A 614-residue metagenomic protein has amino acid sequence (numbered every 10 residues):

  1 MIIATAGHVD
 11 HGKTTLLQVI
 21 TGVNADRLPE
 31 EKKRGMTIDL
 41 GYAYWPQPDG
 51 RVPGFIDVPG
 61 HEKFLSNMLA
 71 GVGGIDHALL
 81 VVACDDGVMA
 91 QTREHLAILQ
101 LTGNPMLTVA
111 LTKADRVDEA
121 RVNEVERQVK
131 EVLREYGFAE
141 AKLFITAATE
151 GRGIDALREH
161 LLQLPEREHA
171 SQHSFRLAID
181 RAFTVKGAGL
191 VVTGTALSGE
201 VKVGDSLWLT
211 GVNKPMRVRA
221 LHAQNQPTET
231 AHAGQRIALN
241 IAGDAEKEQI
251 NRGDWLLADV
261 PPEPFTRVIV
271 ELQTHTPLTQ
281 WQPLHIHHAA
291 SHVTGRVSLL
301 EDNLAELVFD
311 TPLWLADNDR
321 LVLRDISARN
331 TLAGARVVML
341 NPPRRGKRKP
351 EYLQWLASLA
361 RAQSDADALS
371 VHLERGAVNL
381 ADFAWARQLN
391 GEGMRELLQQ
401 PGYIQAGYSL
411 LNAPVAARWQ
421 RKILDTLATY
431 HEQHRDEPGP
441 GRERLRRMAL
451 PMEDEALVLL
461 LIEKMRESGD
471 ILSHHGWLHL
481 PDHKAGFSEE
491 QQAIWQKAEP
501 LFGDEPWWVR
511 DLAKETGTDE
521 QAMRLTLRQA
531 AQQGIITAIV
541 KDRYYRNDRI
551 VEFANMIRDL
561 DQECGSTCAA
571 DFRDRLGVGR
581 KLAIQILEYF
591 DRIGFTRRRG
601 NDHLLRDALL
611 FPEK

Functional and structural regions predicted by a protein language model:
M1-V58, D205: Conserved G1/Walker A P-loop phosphate-binding module
I3-G7, H11-V19, K63-L69, G87-A90 (+1 more regions): P-loop/Walker A NTP-binding module and the surrounding RecA-like catalytic core of P-loop NTPases
T5, M106, V117-R121, Q128-E131 (+3 more regions): C-terminal effector modules of nucleic-acid-centric enzymes and ribosome-associated factors
A6-H8, E30, G35-M36, Y44-Q47 (+11 more regions): Replace "in large, NTP-powered and nucleic-acid-processing enzymes" with "in large, NTP-powered factors and other
D10, L16, G35, D57 (+13 more regions): Residue-level signature of catalytic and energy-coupling elements of molecular machines, predominantly ATP/GTP-dependent
V52, V58-K63, V72-L96, Q100-E124: Conserved Switch II/interswitch segment of TRAFAC-class P-loop GTPases
H61-E62, D85-M89, N104, K113-D118 (+7 more regions): Conserved nucleotide-binding/hydrolysis micro-motifs of P-loop NTPases
A114, E131-T276: Conserved catalytic-core segments of large NTP-driven translation/proteostasis enzymes
